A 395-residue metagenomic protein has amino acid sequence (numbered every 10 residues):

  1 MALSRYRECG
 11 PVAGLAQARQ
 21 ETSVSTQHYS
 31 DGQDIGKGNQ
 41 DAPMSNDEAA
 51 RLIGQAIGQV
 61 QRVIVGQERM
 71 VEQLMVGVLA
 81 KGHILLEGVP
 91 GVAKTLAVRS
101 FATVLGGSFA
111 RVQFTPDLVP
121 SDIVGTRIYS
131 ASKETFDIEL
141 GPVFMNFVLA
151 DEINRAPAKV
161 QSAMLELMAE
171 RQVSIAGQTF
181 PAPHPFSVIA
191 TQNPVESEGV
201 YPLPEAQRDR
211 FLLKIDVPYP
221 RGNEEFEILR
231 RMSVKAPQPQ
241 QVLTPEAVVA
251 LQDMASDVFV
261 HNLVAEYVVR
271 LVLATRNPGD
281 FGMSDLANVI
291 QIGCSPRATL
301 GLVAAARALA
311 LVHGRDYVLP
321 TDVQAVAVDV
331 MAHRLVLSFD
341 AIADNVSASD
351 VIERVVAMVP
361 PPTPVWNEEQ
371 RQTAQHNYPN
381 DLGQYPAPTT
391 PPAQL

Functional and structural regions predicted by a protein language model:
S25-G32, G38-P43, D280-L395: C-terminal engagement/docking regions of AAA+ P-loop ATPases
N46, A50, V63-I64, V200 (+5 more regions): Conserved C-terminal "switch" segment of AAA+ ATPases
E48-I84, V89: Pre-Walker A (pre-P-loop) alpha-helix and adjacent loop at the N terminus of AAA/AAA+ ATPase modules, a conserved
Q73-V76, Y129-L149: Conserved alpha-helical scaffold flanking the Walker A/P-loop in AAA+ ATPase domains
V78-T115: Walker A/P-loop
G88, D151-E152, A163: Walker B catalytic acidic pair
V104-S132: AAA+/P-loop NTPase substrate/partner-engagement loops
S130-T135, E152, A156-V160, M168-V258 (+1 more regions): Canonical AAA+ ATPase core
